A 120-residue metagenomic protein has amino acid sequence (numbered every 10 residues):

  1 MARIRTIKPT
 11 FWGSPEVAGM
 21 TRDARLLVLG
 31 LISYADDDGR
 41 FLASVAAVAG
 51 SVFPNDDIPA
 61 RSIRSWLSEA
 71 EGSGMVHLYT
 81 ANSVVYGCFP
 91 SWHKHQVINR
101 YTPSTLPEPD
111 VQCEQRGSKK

Functional and structural regions predicted by a protein language model:
M1-G19, D56-K120: Winged-helix/helix-turn-helix nucleic-acid-interaction surface
A2-L42: Short alpha-helical segments that sit at the start of domains
A24-L27, V45, I63, Y86: Short runs of predominantly hydrophobic/aromatic residues within well-ordered alpha helices that form helix-helix
G30, G50-S51, E69, S91: Residue-level signal for well-ordered alpha-helical scaffold segments within enzymatic catalytic domains
I32, D36, F53, E71 (+1 more regions): Hydrophobic/aromatic-lined pockets within catalytic cores
D38-P54: Short acidic, hydrophobic short linear motifs in intrinsically disordered regions
